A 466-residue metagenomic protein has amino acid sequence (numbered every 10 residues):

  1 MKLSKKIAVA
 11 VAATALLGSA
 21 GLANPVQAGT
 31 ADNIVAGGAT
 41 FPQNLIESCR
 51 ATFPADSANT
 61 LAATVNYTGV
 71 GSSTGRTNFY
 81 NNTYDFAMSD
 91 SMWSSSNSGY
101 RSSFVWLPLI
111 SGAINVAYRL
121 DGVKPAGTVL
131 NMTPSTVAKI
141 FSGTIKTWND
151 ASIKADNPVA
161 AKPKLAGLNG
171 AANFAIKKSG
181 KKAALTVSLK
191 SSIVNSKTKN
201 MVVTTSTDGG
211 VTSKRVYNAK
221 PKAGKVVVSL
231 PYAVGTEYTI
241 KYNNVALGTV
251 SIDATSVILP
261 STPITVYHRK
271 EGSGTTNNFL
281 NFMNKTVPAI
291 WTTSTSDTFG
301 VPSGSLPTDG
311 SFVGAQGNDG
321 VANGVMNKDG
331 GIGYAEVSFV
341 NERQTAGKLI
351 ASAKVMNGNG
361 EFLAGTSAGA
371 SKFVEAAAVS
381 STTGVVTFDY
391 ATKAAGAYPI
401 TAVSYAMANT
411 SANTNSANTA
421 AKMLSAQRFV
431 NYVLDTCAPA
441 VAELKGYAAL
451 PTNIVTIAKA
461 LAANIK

Functional and structural regions predicted by a protein language model:
M1-A10: Bacterial Sec-dependent N-terminal signal peptides
V11-L17: Hydrophobic helical h-region of N-terminal Sec-dependent signal peptides in bacterial secretory/periplasmic proteins
L17-P25: C-terminal segment of classical bacterial N-terminal signal peptides
N24-K182, T186-V202, T239, A246-K466: Flexible loop/hinge segments at secondary-structure junctions
A62, G209-N218: Surface-exposed loop/edge segments in extracytoplasmic proteins
G224-V228: Short strand-edge motifs at loop-to-beta-strand transitions and within beta-strands of extracellular beta-rich domains
S229-G235: Surface-exposed, short loops/turns at beta-strand junctions within beta-sandwich domains
